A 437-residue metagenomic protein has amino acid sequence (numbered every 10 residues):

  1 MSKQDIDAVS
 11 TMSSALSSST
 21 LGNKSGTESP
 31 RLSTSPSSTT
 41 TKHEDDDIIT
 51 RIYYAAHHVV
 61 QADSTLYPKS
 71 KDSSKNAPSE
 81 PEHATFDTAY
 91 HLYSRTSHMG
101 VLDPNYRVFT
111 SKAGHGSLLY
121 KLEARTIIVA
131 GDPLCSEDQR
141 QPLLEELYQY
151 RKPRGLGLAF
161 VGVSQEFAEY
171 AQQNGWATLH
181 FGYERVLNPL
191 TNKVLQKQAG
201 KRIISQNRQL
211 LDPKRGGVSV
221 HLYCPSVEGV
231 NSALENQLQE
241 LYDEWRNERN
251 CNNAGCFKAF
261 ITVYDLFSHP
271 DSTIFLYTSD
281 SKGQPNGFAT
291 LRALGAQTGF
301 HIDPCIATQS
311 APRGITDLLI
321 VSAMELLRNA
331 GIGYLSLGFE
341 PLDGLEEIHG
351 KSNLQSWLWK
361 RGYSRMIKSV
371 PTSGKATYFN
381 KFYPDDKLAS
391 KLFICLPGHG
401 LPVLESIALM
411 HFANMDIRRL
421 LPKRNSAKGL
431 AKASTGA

Functional and structural regions predicted by a protein language model:
S2-D5, V9-S10, K42-Y53, H57-H58 (+1 more regions): Long, low-complexity, charge-dense
S2-H43: Fungal intrinsically disordered, low-complexity serine/threonine- and proline-rich regulatory regions
A55-I128, L156, F160-A177, N192-I204 (+3 more regions): A conserved beta-strand-loop-helix scaffold within acyl/acetyltransferase catalytic domains
I128-D138: Glycine-rich phosphate-binding "P-loop"
G182-E184, R208: A cross-kingdom signal targeting lumenal/periplasmic-facing segments of multi-pass membrane and secretory-pathway
R361-S369: Active-site rim elements
K375, N380, P384-D385: Short amphipathic alpha-helical "interface-anchor" segments enriched in bulky aromatics
